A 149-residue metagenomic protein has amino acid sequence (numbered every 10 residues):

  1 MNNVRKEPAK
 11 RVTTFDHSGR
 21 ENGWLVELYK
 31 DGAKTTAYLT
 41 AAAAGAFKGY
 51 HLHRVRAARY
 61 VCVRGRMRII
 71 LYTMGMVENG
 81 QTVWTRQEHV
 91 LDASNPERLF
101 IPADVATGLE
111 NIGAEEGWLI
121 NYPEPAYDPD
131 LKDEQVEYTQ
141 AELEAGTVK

Functional and structural regions predicted by a protein language model:
M1-R98, I112-K149: Non-catalytic, conserved peripheral segments adjacent to functional cores
T107: Glycine-centered loop/turn positions within well-structured domains that cap or flank conserved ligand/cofactor-binding
